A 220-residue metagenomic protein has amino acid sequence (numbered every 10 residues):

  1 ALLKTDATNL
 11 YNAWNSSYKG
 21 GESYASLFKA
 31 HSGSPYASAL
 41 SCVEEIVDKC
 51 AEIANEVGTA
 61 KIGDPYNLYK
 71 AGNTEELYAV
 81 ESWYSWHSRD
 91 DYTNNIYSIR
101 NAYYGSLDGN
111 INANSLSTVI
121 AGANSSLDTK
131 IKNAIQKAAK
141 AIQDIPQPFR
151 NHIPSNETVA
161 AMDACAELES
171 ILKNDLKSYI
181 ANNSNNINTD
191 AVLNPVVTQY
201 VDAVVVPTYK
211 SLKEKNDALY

Functional and structural regions predicted by a protein language model:
A1-Y220: Mature extracytoplasmic or organellar-lumen-exposed domains after removal of signal/transit peptides
